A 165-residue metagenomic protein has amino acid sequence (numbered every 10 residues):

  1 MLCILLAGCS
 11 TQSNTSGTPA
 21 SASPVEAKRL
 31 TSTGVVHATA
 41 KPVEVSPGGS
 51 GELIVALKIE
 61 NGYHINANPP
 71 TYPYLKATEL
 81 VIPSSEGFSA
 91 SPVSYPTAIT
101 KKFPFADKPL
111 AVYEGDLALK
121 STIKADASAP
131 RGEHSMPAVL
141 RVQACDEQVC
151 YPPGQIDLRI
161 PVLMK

Functional and structural regions predicted by a protein language model:
M1-C3: Sec-dependent N-terminal signal peptides
L6-G8: C-terminal motif of bacterial Sec signal peptides marking the signal peptidase cleavage site
S10-K165: Extracellular/lumen-exposed scaffold segments
